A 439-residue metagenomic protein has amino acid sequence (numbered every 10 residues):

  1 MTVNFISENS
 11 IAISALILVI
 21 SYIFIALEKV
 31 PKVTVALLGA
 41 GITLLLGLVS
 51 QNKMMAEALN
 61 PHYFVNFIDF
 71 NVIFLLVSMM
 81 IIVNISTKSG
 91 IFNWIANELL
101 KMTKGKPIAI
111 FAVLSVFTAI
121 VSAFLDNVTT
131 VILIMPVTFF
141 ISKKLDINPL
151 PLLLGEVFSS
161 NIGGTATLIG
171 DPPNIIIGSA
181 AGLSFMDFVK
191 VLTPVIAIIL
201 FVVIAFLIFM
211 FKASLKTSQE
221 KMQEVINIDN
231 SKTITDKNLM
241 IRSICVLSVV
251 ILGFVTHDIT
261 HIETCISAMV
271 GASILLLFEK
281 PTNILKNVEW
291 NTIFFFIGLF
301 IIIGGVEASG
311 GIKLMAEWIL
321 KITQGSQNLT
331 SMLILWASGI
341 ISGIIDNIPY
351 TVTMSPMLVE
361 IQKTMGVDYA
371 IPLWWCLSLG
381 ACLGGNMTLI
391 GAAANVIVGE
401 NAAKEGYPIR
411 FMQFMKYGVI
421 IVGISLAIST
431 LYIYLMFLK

Functional and structural regions predicted by a protein language model:
M1-L16, L45-E57, N97, K101-K104 (+2 more regions): Intrinsically disordered, low-complexity non-transmembrane regions of multi-pass membrane transporters
V3-L16, I68-I81, A123-V131, T167 (+5 more regions): Structural signature of hydrophobic alpha-helical transmembrane segments
I6, A58-L145, W290-T292, I297-M365: Membrane-embedded alpha-helical segments and adjacent helix-loop junctions characteristic of multi-pass solute
A12-L16, T34-L37, I73, I108-V116 (+12 more regions): Hydrophobic alpha-helical transmembrane segments
S21-L38, K237, I241, S248-M269 (+2 more regions): Flexible hinge motifs at transmembrane-helix junctions and intramembrane kinks/re-entrant loops in multi-pass membrane
A96, T129-F140, L153, A166-A181 (+5 more regions): Re-entrant/interfacial helical elements at transmembrane boundaries that shape and gate the permeation pathway
P107-A119, D146-G163, Q327-I341, M365-L389 (+1 more regions): Alpha-helical transmembrane segments of multi-pass membrane proteins
K144-L150, L154, A166-I169, M186-I234 (+3 more regions): Juxtamembrane and boundary regions of transmembrane helices in multi-pass small-molecule transporters and channels
